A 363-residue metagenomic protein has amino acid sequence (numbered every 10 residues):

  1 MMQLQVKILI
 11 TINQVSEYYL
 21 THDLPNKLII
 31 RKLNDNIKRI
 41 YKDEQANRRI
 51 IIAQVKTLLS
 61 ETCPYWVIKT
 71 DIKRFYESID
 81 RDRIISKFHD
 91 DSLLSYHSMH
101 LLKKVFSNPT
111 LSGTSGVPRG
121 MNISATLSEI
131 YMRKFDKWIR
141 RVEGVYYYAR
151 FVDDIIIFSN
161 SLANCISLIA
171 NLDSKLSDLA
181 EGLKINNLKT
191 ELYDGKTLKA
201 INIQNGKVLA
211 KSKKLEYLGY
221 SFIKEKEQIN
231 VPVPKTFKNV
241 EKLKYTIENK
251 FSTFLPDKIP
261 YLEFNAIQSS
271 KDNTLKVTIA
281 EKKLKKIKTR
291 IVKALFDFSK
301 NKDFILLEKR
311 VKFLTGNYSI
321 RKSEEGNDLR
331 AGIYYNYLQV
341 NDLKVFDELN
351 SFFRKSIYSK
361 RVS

Functional and structural regions predicted by a protein language model:
M1, Y19-D23, K27-R31, D35 (+5 more regions): Right-hand nucleic-acid polymerase module
M2-T11, M99-L111, R321-D328: Active-site-adjacent bridging/hinge elements
K7-K42, T114-R141: Conserved pre-motif C helix in the palm subdomain of viral-like polymerases
I8-L9, T57-L59, V145-Y148, E325-D328: Short, flexible, solvent-exposed loop/turn segments with mixed acidic/basic and small polar residues
N13-S16, P109-G116, F151, L329-Y334: A short, surface-exposed helix-loop junction/capping segment
Q45-R49, H100-K103: Short coil/turn segments at secondary-structure boundaries
I50-I51, S161: Alpha-helix N-cap recognition
L59-V152, I156-S177, E181-I201, S212-K214: Conserved polymerase palm-domain catalytic core
